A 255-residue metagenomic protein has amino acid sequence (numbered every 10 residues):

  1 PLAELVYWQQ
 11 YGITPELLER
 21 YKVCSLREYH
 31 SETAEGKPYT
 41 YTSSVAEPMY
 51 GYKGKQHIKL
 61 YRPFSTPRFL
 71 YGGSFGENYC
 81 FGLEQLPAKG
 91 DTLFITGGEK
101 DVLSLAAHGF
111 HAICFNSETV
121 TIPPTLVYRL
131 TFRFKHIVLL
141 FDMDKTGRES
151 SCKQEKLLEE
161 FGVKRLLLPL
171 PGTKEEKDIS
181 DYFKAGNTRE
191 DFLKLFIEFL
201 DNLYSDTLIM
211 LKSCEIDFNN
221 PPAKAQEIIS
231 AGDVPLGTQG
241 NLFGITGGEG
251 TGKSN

Functional and structural regions predicted by a protein language model:
P1-S43: Electropositive nucleic-acid engagement tracts
W8, K156, E160, I216-D217: N-terminal nucleic-acid engagement/recognition segments and initiation subdomains in replication, restriction
W8, L105, I245: Conserved hydrophobic/aromatic pocket- or pore-lining residues that grip, position, or stack substrates in active sites
Y29-R133: Phosphate-handling DNA/RNA-contact segment within nucleic-acid enzymes
P48-Y50, I137, K177, E227 (+1 more regions): A broad, low-specificity signal marking well-ordered, structured residues that form hydrophobic/aromatic
P87-L93, E99-I209: TOPRIM fold recognition
S205-N255: The Walker A/P-loop phosphate-binding site
